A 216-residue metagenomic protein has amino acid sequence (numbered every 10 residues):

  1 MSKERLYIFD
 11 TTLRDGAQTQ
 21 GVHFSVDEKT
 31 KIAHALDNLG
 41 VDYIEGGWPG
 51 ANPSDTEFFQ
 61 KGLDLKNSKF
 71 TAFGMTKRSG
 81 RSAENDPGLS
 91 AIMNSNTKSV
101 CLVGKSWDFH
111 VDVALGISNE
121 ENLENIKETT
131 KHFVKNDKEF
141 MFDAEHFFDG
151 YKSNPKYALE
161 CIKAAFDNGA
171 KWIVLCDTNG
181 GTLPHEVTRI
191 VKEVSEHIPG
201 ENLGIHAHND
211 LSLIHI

Functional and structural regions predicted by a protein language model:
S2-S82: N-terminal capping/small domains of soluble enzymes
I8-T11, I44-G46, S68-M75, K98-L102 (+3 more regions): Hydrophobic faces of well-ordered beta-strands that scaffold small-molecule active sites in alpha/beta enzyme cores
F24-L39, S82-L115, N119-F140, F147-I198: Alpha/beta enzyme core
P49, F73-S79, K105-W107, E145-D149 (+2 more regions): Active-site beta-loop-alpha junctions enriched in small/polar residues
P53-E57, T182, S212: Short alpha-helical
P53-M75, E124-N136, T188-I205: Alpha-helix-loop-beta-strand connector modules within alpha/beta enzyme cores
I214-I216: Conserved small/polar residues in nucleotide/adenosyl-binding loops
